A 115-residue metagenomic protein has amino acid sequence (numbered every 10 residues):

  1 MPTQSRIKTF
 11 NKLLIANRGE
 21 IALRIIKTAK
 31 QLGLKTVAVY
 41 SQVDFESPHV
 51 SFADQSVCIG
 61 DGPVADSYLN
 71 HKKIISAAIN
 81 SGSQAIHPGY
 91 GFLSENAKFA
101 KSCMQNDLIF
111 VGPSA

Functional and structural regions predicted by a protein language model:
M1-A115: ATP-binding N-terminal substructure of ATP-dependent carboxylate-amine bond-forming enzymes
